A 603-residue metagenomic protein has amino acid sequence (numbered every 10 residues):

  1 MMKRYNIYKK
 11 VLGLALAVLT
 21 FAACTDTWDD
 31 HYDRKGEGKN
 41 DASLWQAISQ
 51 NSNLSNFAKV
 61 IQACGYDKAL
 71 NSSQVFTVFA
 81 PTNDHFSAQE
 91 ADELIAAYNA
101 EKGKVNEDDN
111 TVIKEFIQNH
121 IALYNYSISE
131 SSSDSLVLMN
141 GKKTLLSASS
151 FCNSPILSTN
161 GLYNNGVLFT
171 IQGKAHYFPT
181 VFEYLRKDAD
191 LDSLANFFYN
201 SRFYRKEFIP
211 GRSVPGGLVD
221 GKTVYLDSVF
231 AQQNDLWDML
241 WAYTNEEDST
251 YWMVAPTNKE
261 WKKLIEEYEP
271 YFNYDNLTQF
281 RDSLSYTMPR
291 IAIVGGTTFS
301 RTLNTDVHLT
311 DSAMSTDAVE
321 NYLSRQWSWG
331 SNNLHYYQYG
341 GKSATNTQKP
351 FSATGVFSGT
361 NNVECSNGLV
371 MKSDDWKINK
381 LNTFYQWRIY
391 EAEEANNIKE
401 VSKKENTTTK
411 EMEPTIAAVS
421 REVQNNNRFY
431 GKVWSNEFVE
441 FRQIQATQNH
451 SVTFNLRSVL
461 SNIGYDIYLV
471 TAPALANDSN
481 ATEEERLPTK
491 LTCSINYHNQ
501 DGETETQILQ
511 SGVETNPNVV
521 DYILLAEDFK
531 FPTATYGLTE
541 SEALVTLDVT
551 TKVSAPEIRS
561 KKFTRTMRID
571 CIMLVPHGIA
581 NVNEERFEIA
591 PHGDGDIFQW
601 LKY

Functional and structural regions predicted by a protein language model:
M1-C24: Sec-dependent bacterial lipoprotein signal peptides
C24-Y603: Mature, structured domains of secreted/extracytosolic soluble proteins
